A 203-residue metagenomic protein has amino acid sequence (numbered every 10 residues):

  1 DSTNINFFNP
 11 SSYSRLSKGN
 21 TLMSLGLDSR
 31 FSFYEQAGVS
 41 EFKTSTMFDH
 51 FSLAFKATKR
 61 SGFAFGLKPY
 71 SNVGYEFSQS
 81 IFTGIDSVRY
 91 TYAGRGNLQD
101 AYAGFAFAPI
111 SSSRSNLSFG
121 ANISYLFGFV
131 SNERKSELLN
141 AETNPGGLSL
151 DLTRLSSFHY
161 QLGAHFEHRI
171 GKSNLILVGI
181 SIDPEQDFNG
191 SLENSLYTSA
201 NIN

Functional and structural regions predicted by a protein language model:
D1, R60-N203: Outer-membrane beta-barrel porins/channels
D1-S71: N-terminal, post-signal peptide beta-strand-biased segments of exported outer-membrane/organellar beta-barrel and other
